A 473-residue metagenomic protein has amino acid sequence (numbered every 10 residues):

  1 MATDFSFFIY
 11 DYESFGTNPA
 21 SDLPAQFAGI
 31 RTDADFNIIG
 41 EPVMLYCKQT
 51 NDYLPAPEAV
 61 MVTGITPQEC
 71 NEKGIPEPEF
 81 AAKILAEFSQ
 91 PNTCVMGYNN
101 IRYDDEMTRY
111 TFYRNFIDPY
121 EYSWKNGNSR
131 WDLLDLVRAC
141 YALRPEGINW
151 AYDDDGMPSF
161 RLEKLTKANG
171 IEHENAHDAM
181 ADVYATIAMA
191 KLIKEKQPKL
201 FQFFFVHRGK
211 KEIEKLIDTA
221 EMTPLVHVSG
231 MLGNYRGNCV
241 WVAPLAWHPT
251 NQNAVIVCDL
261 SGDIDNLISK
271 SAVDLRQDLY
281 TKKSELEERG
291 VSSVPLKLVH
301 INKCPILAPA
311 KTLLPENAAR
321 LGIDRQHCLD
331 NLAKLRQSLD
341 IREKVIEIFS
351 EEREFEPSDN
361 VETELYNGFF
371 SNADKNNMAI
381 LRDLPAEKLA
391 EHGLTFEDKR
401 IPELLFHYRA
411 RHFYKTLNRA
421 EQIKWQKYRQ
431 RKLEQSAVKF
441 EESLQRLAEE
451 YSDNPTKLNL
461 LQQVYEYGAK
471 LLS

Functional and structural regions predicted by a protein language model:
M1-S6: N-terminal accessory regions of nucleic-acid-interacting proteins
I9-D11, D259: Short hydrophobic beta-strand that contains or immediately precedes a catalytic carboxylate
E13-A20: Short acidic, Gly/Ser-rich segments with clustered Asp/Glu that frequently serve as metal-coordination loops in enzyme
D22-A25, R31-T32, N37-T63, F88-P198 (+2 more regions): Metal-dependent phosphoesterase core characteristic of DEDDh/y 3'-5' exonuclease domains
T63-F80, E87: Metal-dependent phosphoesterase signature
E195, V206-L286: Acidic catalytic cores of enzymes that act on phosphate-bearing nucleotides/polynucleotides
P249-W425: Long, charge-rich C-terminal accessory regions
E421-S473: C-terminal non-catalytic accessory extensions
